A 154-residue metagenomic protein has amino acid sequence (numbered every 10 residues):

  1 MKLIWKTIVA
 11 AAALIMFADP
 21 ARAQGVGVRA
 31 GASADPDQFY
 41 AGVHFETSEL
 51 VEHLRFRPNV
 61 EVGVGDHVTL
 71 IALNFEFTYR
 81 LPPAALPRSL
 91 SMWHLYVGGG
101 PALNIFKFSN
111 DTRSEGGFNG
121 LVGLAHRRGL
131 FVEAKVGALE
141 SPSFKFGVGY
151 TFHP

Functional and structural regions predicted by a protein language model:
M1-Q24, P154: Cleavable N-terminal export/targeting peptides
D19-Q24, L50-E52, P83, S91-W93 (+3 more regions): Short coil turns and loop connectors of transmembrane beta-barrels in diderm outer membranes and organellar homologs
Q24, D37-A41, H67-L73, W93-L95 (+2 more regions): Residues that define the transmembrane beta-barrel architecture of outer-membrane proteins
V26-A30, F56-V60, F75, V97-P101 (+3 more regions): Membrane-embedded beta-strand positions of outer-membrane beta-barrel proteins
A30-A34, V64-D66, K107-D111, K135: Outer-membrane beta-barrel domain signature
A32, T47-E49, V62, Y79-L81 (+4 more regions): Residue-level signature of outer-membrane beta-barrel architecture
G42-S109: Gram-negative (and chloroplast) outer-membrane scaffold detector with strong preference for beta-barrel transmembrane
F75-F77, S141-P154: Outer-membrane beta-barrel "beta-signal"
